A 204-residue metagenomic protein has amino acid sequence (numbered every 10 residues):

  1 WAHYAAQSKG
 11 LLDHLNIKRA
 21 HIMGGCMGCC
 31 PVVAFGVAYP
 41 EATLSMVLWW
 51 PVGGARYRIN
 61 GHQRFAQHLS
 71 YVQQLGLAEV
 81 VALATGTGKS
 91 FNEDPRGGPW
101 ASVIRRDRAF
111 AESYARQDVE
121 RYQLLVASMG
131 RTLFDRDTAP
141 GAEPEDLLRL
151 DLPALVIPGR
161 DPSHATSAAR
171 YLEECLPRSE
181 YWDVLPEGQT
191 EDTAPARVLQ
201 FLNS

Functional and structural regions predicted by a protein language model:
W1-M23: Active-site loop/oxyanion-hole signature of alpha/beta-hydrolase fold enzymes
G24-G28, V32: Gly/Ala-rich beta-loop-alpha elbow adjacent to hydrolase catalytic centers
V37-A38, A42-L75: Flexible "cap/lid" loop of the alpha/beta hydrolase fold
A101-E143: Hydrophobic, aromatic-rich cap/lid helix
L150, V156-P158: Short beta-strand/loop motif that positions the catalytic acidic residue of the alpha/beta-hydrolase fold
G159-P162, P186-E187: Acidic beta-to-alpha connecting loop that harbors the catalytic carboxylate
S163-A168: Conserved alpha/beta-hydrolase "acid-adjacent" motif
P177-S204: Catalytic active-site module of serine/aspartate enzymes centered on a nucleophile-bearing elbow/loop
